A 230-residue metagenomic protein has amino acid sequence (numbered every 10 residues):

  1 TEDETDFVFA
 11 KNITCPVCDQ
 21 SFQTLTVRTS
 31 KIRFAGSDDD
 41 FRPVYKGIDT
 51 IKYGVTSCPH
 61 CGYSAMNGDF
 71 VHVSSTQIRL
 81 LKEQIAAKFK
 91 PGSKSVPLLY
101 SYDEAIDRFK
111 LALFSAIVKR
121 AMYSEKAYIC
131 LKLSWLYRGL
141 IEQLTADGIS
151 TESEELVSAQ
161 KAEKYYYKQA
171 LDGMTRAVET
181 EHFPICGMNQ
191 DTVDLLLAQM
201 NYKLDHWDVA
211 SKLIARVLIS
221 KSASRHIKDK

Functional and structural regions predicted by a protein language model:
T1-E83: N-terminal cysteine/histidine-rich coordination modules
V27-S30, K94-Y102, A159-E163: An acidic intrinsically disordered interaction segment
E83-L113, I117-E155, M188-K203: Amphipathic alpha-helical repeat scaffolds of TPR domains
L113-I117, W135, L171-T180, R216-K221: Amphipathic alpha-helical segments of tetratricopeptide repeats
E125, A162, Y166-Q169, H182-D191 (+2 more regions): Structural signature of alpha-solenoid helical repeat junctions
D191-K230: Extended, charged low-complexity segments that frequently continue into or abut oligomerization scaffolds
